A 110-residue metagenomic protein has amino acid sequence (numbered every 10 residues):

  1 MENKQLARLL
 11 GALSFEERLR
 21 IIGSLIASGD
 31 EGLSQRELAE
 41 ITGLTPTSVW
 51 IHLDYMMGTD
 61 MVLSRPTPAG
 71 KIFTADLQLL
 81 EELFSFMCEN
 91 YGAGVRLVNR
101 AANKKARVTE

Functional and structural regions predicted by a protein language model:
M1-Q5, I26-A27, L77-E110: Amphipathic alpha-helical dimerization/coiled-coil segments that flank or bridge DNA-binding/regulatory modules
K4-S48, P66-L79: N-terminal helix-turn-helix DNA-binding core of bacterial DNA-binding proteins
E40, M57-G58: Alpha-helical residues within the helix-turn-helix
L53-D54: Short, hydrophobic-biased segments on the C-terminal half of alpha helices that form "recognition helices"
G58-T59, A69: Mid-chain, well-packed structural core segment of small domains
